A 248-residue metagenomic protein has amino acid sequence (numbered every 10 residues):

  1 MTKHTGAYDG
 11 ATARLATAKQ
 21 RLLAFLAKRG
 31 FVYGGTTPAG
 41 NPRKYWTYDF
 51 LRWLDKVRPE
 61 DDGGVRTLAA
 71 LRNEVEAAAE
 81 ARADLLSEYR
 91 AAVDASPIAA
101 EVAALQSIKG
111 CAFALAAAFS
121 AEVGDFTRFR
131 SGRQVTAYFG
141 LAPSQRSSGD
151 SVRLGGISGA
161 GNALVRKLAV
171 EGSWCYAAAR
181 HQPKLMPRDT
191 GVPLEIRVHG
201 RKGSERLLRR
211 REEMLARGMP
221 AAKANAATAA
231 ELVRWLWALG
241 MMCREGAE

Functional and structural regions predicted by a protein language model:
K3, R21, A70, A100-A103 (+5 more regions): Amphipathic alpha-helical interaction segments
K3-A104, D189-S204, L208, M242: Glycine-rich, often acidic, oxyanion-interacting loops/wings at catalytic, nucleic-acid, or phospho-protein interfaces
A18, L85, G124-R128, C175-K184 (+1 more regions): Short helix-capping/linker segments at secondary-structure and domain boundaries
L68-R72, A95-A99, K109, G155-G159 (+1 more regions): Conserved phosphate/pyrophosphate-binding and hydrolysis machinery centered on Walker-type P-loop NTPases, extending
A104-S107, F113, A118-R217: Phosphate-backbone recognition surface of nucleic-acid-processing proteins
I196, E205, R209-E248: Basic, amphipathic alpha-helical segments enriched in Lys/Arg and hydrophobic/aromatic residues
